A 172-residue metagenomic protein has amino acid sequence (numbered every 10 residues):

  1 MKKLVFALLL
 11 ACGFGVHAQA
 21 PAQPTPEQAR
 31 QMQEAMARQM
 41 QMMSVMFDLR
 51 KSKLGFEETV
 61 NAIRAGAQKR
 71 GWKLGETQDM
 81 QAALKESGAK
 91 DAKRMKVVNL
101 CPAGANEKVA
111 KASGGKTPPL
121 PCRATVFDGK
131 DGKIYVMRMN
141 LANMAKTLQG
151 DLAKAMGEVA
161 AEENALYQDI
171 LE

Functional and structural regions predicted by a protein language model:
L4-C12: Sec-dependent N-terminal signal peptides
G13-A18: N-terminal signal peptide c-region/cleavage motif recognized by signal peptidases
A20-G75, Q168: Terminal, regulation- and interaction-focused segments at domain boundaries
R64, Q68-C122: Compact, glycine-rich, soluble single-domain proteins
T117-D131, Q168-E172: Short secondary-structure transition/capping segments
R123-Q149: Beta-strand/loop substructures that line and gate deep hydrophobic ligand-binding cavities in soluble
L141-E172: C-terminal partner/receptor-binding element of secreted or periplasmic proteins
